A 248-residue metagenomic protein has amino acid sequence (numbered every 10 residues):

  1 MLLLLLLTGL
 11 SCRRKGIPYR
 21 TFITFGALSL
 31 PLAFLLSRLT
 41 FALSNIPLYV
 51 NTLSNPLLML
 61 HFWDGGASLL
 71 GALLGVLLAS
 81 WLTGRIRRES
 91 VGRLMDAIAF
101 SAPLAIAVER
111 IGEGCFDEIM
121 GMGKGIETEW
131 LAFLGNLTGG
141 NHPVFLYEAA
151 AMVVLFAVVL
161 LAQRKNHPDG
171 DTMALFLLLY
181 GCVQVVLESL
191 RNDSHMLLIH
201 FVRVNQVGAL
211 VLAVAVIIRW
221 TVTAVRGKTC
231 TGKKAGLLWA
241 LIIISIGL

Functional and structural regions predicted by a protein language model:
M1-L248: A feature for loop-to-transmembrane-helix boundaries and adjacent hydrophobic helices in multi-pass integral membrane
